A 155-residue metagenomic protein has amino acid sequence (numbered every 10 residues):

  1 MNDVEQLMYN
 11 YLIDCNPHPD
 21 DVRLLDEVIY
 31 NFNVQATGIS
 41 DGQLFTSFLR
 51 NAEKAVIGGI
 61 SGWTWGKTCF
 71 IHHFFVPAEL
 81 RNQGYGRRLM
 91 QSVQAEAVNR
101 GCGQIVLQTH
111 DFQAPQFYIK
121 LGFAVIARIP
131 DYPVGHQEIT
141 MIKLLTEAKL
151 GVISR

Functional and structural regions predicted by a protein language model:
M1-P17, L144-R155: Conserved N-terminal entry element of GNAT/NAT acetyltransferase domains
Y9-H72, P77, F112, D131: Acetyl-CoA-dependent GNAT
L25, Y118, F123: Conserved active-site tyrosine of GNAT-family acetyltransferases
W63, T68, N82, P115 (+2 more regions): A short, glycine- and basic residue-enriched loop/turn that sits immediately adjacent to a domain's principal
L80, G84-S92: Conserved acetyl-CoA pyrophosphate-binding loop and the N-cap/start of the following alpha-helix in GNAT-like
A97-H110: Conserved GNAT acetyl-CoA-binding A-motif
V106-Q108, A124-T140: Conserved catalytic-core motifs of GNAT/GCN5-like acyltransferases
